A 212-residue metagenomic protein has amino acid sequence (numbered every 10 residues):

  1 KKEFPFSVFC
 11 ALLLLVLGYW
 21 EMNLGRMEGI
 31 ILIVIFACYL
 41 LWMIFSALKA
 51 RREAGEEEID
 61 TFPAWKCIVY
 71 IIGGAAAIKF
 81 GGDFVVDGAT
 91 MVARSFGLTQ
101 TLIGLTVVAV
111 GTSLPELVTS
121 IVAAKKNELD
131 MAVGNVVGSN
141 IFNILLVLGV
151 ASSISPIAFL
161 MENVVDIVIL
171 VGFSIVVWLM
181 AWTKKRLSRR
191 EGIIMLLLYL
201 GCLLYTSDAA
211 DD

Functional and structural regions predicted by a protein language model:
K1-S207: Hydrophobic alpha-helical segments, chiefly the membrane-spanning helices and signal/signal-anchor peptides
D208-D212: A short, hydrophobic C-terminal helix/tail in secreted or cell-surface proteins
